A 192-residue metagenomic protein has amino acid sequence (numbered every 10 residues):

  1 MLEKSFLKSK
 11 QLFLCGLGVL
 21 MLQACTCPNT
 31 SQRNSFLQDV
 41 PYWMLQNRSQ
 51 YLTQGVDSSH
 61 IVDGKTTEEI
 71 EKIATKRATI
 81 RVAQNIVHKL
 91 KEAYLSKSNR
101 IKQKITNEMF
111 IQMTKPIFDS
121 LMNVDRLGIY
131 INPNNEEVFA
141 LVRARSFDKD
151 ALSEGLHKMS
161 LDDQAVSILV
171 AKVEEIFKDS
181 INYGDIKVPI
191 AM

Functional and structural regions predicted by a protein language model:
L2-F13: Bacterial N-terminal signal peptides that target proteins for export
F6-L7, C25-M192: Domain-level marker for long, solvent-exposed, non-transmembrane regions
C15-Q23: Bacterial N-terminal signal peptides
